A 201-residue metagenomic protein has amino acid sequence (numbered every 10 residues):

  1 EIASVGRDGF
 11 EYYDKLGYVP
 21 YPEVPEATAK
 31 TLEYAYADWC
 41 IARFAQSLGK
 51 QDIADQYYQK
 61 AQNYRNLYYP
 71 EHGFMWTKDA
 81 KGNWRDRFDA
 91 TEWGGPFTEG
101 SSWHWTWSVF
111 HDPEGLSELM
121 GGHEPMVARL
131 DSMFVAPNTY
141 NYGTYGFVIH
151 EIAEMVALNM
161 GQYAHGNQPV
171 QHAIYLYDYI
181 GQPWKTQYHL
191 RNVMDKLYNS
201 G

Functional and structural regions predicted by a protein language model:
E1-Q62, N66-G201: Active-site core of glycosidic bond-cleaving carbohydrate-active enzymes
